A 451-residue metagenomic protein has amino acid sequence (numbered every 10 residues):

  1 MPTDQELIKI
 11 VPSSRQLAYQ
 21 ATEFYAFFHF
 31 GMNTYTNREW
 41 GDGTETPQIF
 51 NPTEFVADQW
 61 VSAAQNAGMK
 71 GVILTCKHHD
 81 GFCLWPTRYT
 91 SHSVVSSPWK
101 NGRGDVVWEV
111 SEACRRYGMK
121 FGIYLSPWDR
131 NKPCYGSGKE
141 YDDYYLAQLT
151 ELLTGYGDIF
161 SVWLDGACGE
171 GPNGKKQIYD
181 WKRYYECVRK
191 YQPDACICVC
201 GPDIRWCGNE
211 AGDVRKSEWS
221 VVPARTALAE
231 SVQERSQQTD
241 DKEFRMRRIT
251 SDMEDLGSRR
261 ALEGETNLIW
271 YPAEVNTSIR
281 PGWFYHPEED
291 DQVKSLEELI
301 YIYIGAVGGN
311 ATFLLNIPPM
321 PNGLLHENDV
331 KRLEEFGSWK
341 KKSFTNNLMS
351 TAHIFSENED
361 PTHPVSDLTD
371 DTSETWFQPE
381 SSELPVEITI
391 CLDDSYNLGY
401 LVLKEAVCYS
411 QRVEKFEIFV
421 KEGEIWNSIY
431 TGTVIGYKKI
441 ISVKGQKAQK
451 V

Functional and structural regions predicted by a protein language model:
M1-L384, T389-D394, V402-Q411, F419-V420 (+1 more regions): Mature catalytic domains of secreted/periplasmic carbohydrate-active enzymes
K421, W426, Q446: Extracellular cell-wall/glycan-interacting regions and their flexible linkers
G445-V451: Noncatalytic modules at the cell exterior or secretory-pathway interfaces, chiefly beta-strand-rich lectin/adhesion
